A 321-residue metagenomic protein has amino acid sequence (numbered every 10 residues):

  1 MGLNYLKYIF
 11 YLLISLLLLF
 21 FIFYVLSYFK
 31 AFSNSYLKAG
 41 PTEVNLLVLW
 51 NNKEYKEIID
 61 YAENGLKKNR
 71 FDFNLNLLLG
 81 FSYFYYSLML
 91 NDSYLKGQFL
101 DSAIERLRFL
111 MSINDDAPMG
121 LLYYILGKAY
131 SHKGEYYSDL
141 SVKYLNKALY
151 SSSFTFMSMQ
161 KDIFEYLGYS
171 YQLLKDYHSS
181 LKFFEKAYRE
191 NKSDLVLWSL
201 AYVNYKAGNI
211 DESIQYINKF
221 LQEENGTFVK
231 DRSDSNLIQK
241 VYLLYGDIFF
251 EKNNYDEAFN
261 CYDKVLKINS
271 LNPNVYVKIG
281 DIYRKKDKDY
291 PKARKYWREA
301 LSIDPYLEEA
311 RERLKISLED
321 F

Functional and structural regions predicted by a protein language model:
G2-E105, S112, P118: N-terminal leader/linker segments that initiate helical-solenoid repeat arrays
K38-A39, F73-N74, P118-G120, F156-M157 (+6 more regions): Helix-start (N-cap) detector for alpha-helical repeat units in TPR-like alpha-solenoids, especially tetratricopeptide
L47, F81, Y85-L88, K128 (+5 more regions): Residue-level recognition of tetratricopeptide repeat
W50, F84, S131, E165 (+4 more regions): Position-specific recognition of the canonical hydrophobic site in helix A of tetratricopeptide repeat
G65, F109-L110, A148, K186-A187 (+3 more regions): Canonical positions in the second alpha-helix
